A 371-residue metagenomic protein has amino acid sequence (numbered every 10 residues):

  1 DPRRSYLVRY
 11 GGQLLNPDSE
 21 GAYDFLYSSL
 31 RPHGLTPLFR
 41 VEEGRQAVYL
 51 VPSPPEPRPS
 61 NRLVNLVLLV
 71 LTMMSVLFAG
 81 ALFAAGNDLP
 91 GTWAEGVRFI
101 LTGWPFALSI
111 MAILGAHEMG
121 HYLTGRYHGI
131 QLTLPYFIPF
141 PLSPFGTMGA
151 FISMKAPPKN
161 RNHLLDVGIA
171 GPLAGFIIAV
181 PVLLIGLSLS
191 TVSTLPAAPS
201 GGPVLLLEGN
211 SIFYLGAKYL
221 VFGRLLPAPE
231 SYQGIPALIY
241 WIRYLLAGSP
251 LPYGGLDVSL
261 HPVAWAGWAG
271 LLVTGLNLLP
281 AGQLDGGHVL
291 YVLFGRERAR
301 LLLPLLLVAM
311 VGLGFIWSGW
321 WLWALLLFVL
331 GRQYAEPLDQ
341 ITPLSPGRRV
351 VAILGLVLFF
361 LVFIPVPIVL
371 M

Functional and structural regions predicted by a protein language model:
D1-M371: Hydrophobic transmembrane alpha-helices and their immediate loop junctions in multi-pass integral membrane proteins
